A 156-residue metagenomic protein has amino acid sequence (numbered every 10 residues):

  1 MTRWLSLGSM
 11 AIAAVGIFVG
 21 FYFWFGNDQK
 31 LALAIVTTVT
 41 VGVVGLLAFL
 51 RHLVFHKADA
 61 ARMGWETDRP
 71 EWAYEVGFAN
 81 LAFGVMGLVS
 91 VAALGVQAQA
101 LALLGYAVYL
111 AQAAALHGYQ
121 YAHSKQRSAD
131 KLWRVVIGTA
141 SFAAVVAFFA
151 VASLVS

Functional and structural regions predicted by a protein language model:
T2-F25, S141-V145: The first (N-terminal) embedded transmembrane alpha-helix
V19-A34, V155: Short, hydrophobic transmembrane alpha-helix segments
K30-G45, A98-A107: Alpha-helical transmembrane segments
I35-V41, E66-F83: A loop-to-helix transmembrane entry motif
L50-E71: Membrane-helix interface/capping segments
V85-V108, S153: Alpha-helical transmembrane segments and their membrane-interface junctions in multi-pass membrane proteins
L110-K125: Transmembrane alpha-helical segments of integral membrane proteins
V146-S156: Juxtamembrane boundary at the C-terminal end of a transmembrane helix
